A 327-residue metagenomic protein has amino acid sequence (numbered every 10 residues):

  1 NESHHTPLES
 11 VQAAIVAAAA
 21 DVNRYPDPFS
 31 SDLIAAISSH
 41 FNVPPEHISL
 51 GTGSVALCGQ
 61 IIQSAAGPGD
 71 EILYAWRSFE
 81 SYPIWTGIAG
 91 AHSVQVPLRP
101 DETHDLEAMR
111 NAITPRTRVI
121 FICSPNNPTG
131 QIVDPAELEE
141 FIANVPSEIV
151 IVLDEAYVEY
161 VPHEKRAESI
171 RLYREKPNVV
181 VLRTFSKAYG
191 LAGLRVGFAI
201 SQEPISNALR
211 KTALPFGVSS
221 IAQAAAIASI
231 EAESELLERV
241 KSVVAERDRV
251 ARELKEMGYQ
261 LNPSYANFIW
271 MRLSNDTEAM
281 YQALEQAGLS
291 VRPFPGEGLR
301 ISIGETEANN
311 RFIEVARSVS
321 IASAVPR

Functional and structural regions predicted by a protein language model:
N1-V55, Q60: N-terminal small-domain helix-loop-helix segment of the aminotransferase-like
P7-S10, F29, N178-K255, Y259-N262: PLP-dependent aminotransferase class I/II
S64-I122: PLP-dependent aminotransferase-like
G87, H104-P115, P128-I151, E155-A188: Active-site pre-lysine segment of PLP-dependent enzymes
S93-P97, V119-P125, I151-E155, N262-S264 (+1 more regions): Short beta-strands and strand-loop turn motifs
A136, Q282-R327: PLP-dependent enzyme catalytic core of the Aspartate aminotransferase-like
V243-V244, D248, R252-A287, I303: Conserved PLP-binding catalytic core of the aspartate aminotransferase-like
